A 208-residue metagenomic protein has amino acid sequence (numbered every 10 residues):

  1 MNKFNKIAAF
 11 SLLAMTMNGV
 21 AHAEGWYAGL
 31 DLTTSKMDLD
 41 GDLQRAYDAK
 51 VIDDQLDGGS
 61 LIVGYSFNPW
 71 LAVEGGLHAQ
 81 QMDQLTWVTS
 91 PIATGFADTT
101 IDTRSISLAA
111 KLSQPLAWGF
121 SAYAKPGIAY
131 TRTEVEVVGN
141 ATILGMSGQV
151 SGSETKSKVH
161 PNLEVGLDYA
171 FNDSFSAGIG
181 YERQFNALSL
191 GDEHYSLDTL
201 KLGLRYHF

Functional and structural regions predicted by a protein language model:
M1-G25: Cleavable N-terminal export/targeting peptides
G19, F67-P69, K111-W118, F171-D173 (+2 more regions): Outer-membrane beta-barrel proteins
G25-L39: Short N-terminal segments immediately surrounding and downstream of signal-peptide cleavage
W26, W70-V73, G119-A122, Y169-A177: Repeated loop/turn-to-beta-strand initiation elements of outer-membrane beta-barrel proteins
L30, L61-F67, L108-Q114, P126-I128 (+3 more regions): Residues on the lipid-exposed face of transmembrane beta-strands in outer-membrane beta-barrel proteins
L30-T34, G75-A79, A124-Y130, I179-R183: Transmembrane beta-barrel strands of outer-membrane/channel proteins
K36-D57, L77-S105, T131-K158, N186-L197: Extracellular/periplasm-exposed beta-strand and loop segments of Gram-negative cell-envelope proteins, dominated by
M82-T86, L163, D168-F208: Predominantly the C-terminal beta-signal and adjacent terminal strand-loop region of outer-membrane beta-barrel
